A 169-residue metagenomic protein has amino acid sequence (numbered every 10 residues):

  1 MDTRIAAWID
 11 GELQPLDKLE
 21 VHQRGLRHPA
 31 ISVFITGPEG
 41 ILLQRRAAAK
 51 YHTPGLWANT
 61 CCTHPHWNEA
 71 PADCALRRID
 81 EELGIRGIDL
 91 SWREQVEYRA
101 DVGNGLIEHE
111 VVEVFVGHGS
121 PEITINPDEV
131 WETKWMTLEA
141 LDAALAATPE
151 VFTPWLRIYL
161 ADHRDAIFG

Functional and structural regions predicted by a protein language model:
M1-S32: Acidic, metal-coordinating catalytic segment for phosphate/diphosphate chemistry, firing primarily on the Nudix
T3, P29-I31, E39, E113 (+1 more regions): Change "...and in nucleic-acid phosphodiester-cleaving endonucleases..." to "...and in nucleic-acid processing enzymes
G11-Q14, G40, L56, S91: Residue-level signal for well-ordered, solvent-exposed loop/turn and beta-edge residues enriched in charged/polar side
D17-L19, G55, V96-E97, L106-G169: Nudix hydrolase/Nudix homology domain
H22-I31, T36-E81: Conserved Nudix-box catalytic region and its N-terminal flanking loop in Nudix hydrolases and closely related
V33, C61, W92, E113-F115: A structural signal for short, well-ordered beta-strand segments
R86-Q95: A short coil-to-beta-strand element that immediately follows conserved catalytic motifs
